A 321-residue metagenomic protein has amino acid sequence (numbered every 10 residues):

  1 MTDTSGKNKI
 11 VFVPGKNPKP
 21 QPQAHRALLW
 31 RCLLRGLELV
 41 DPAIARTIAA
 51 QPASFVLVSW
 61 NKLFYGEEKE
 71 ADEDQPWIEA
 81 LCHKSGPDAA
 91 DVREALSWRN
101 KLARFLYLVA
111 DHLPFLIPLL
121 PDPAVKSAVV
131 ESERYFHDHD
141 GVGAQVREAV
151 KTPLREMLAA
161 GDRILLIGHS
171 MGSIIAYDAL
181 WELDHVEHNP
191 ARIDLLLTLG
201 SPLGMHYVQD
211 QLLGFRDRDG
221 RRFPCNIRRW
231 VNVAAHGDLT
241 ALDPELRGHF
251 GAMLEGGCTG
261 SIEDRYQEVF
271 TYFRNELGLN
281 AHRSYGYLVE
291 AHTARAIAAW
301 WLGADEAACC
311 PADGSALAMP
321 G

Functional and structural regions predicted by a protein language model:
M1-W60, Y65-K69, Y107-I167, S173-G321: Lipid deacylating catalytic domains
W60-K62, E67-E94: N-terminal accessory regions of S-adenosyl-L-methionine
L81-L116: Low-complexity, serine/threonine/proline-enriched polar segments
